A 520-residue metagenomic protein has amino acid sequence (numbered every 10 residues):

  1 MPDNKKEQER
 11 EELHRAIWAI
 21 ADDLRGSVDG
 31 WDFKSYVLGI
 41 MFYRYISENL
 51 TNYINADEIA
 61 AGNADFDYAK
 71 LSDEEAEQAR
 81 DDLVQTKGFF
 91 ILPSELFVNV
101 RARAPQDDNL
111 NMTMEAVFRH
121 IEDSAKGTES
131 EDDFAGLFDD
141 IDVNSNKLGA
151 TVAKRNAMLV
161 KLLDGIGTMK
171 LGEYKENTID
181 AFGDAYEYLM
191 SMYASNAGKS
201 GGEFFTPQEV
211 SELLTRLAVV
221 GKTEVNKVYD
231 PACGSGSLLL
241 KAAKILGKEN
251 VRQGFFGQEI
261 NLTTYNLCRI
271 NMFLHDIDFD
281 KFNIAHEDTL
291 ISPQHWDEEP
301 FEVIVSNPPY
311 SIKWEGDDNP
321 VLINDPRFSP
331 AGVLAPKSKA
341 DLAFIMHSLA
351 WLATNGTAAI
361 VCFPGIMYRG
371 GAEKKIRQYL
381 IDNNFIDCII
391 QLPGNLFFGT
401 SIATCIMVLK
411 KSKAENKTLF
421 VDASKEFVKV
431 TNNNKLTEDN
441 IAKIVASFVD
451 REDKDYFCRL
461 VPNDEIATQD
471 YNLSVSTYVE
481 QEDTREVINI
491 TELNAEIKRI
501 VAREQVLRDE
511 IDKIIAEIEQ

Functional and structural regions predicted by a protein language model:
M1-L213, L217-A218, K222, D280-S292 (+3 more regions): Non-catalytic, mostly N-terminal accessory regions of nucleic-acid modification and defense proteins
P2-N4, Q8, E298-Q520: A conserved structural/catalytic subdomain of Rossmann-like adenosyl-cofactor enzymes
S35, G198, D230-A232, Q253 (+3 more regions): Short glycine- and Lys/Arg-enriched binding-loop motifs that mark or flank ligand-binding interfaces
V37, F182, V225, R252 (+3 more regions): A structure-centric signal for secondary-structure junctions around beta-strands
R80, A181, V228, P336-S338: Glycine-rich, flexible loop segments associated with nucleotide phosphate handling
A194-A197, V251-R252, V428-K429: Short small-residue beta-strand/loop micro-motif enriched in glycine and branched aliphatics
S200-S306, S311-K313, D317-L322, R327-G332 (+3 more regions): Conserved S-adenosyl-L-methionine
